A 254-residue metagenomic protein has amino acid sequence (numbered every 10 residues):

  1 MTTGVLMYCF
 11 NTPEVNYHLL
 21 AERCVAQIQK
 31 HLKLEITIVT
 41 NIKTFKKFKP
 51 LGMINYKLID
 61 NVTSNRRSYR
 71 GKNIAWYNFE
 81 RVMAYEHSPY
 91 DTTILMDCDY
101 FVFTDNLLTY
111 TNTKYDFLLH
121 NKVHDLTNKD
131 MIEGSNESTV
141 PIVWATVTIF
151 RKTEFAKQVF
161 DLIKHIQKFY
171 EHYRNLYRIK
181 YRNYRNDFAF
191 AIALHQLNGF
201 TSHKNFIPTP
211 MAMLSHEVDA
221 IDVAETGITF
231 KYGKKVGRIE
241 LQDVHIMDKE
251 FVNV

Functional and structural regions predicted by a protein language model:
M1-Y8, H18-L19, R23, I38 (+2 more regions): A glycosyltransferase accessory/donor-loop signature
V15-Y17, I42-K49: Short, charged/polar "capping" segments at the starts of alpha-helices and the immediately preceding loops
Q27-L34: Short, acidic, metal-binding catalytic loop of nucleotide-sugar glycosyltransferases
L34-I42, I94, F117-L119: Short, hydrophobic beta-strand segments that form beta-sheet elements in well-ordered domains
V39-K46, N61, V102-T104, V123 (+1 more regions): Short, polar loop motifs at secondary-structure junctions
F45-S88: Active-site-proximal specificity loops/subdomain of glycosyltransferases
Y77-T127: GT-A fold catalytic core of metal-dependent nucleotide-sugar glycosyltransferases, centered on the diacidic
L118-I142: Class I SAM-dependent methyltransferase SAM-binding "motif I" and its flanking Rossmann-like core
